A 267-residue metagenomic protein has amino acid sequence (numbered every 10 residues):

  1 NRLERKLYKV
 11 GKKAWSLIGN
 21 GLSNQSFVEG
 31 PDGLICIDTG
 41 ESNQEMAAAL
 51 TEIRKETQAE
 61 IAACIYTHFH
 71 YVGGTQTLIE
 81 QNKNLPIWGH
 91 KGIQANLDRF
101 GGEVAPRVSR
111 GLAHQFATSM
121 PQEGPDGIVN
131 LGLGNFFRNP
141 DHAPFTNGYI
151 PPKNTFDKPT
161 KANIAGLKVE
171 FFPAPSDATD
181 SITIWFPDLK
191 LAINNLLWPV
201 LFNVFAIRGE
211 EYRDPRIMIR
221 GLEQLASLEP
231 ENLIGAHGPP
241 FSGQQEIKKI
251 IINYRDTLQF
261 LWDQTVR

Functional and structural regions predicted by a protein language model:
E4-K55, T183-L196: Conserved beta-strand hairpin/beta-sheet module of binuclear metal-dependent hydrolase folds, prominently
L7, G33, Q44-G89, E229: Active-site metal-binding motif and surrounding structural segment of the metallo-beta-lactamase
K9, D98-P173, I217-L222, A226-E229: Metallo-beta-lactamase
W15, I65, P86-W88, N154 (+3 more regions): Hydrophobic/aromatic beta-strand patches that form the interior of the parallel beta-sheet core in alpha/beta enzyme
V28, A47, Q76-T77, L97-G102 (+2 more regions): Short, solvent-exposed loop/turn and secondary-structure capping segments
G33-C36, E41-N43, I150, P159-N163 (+1 more regions): Metallo-beta-lactamase
Q94-L97, G101-F116, K249-Q264: A catalytic-pocket lid/entrance helix-loop region that shapes and gates access to the active site across common
